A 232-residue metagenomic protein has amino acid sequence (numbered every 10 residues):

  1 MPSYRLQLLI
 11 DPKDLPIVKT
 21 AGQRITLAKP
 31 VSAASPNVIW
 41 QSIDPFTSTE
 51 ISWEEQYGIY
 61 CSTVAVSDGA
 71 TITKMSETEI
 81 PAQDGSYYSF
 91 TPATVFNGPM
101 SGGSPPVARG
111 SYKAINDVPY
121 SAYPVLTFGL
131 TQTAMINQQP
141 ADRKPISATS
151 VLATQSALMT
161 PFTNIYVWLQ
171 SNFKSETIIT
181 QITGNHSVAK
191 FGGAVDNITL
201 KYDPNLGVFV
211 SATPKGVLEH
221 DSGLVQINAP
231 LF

Functional and structural regions predicted by a protein language model:
M1-F232: Intrinsically disordered, low-complexity segments enriched in small/polar residues
